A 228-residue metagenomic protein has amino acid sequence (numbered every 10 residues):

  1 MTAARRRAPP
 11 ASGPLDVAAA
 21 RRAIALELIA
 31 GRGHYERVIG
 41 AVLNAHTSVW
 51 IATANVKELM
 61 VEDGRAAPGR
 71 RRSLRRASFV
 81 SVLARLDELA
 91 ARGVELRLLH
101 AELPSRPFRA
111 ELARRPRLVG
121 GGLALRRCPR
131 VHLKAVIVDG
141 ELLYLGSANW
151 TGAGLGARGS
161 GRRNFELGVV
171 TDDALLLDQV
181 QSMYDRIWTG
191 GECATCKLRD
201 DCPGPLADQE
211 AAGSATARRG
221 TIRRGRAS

Functional and structural regions predicted by a protein language model:
T2-D16, L142-S228: Signature of lipid phosphatidyltransferase scaffolds
T2-E36, G40: Aromatic-Pro/Gly-enriched surface loop or interdomain linker that acts as a lid/target-recognition segment
L28, R97-H100, L123-R126: Short catalytic-loop micro-motif centered on adjacent basic/acidic residues
L28-R32, R75-F79, L125: A conditional alpha-helix N-cap/helix-loop micro-motif detector
A41-G120: Primarily the HKD phosphodiesterase
H100-S105, V131, D173-L175: Short beta-alpha junction loops
R126-R130, V136, R162: Short solvent-exposed loop/turn micro-motifs enriched in small/polar/acidic residues
K134-I137, L167-V169: Short beta-strand scaffold segments in enzyme catalytic cores
